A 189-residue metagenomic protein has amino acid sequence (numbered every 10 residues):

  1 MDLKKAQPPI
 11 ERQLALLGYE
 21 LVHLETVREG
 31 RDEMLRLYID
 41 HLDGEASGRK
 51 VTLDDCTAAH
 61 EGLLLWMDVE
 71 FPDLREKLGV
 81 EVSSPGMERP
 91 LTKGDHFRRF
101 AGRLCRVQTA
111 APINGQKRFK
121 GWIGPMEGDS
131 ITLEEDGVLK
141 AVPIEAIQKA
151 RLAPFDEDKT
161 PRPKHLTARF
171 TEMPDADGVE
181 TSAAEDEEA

Functional and structural regions predicted by a protein language model:
M1-A189: Short Lys/Arg-rich amphipathic alpha-helical segments
